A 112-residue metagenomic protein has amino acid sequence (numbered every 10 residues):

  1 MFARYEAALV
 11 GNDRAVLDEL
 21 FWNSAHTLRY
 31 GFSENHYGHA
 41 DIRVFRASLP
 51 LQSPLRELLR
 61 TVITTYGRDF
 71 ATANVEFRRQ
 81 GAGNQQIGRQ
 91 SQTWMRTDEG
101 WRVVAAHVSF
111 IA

Functional and structural regions predicted by a protein language model:
M1-N12: Short, aromatic-enriched amphipathic alpha-helices that serve as compact interaction elements
G11-H26: Short, well-ordered alpha-helical segments enriched in acidic and aromatic residues
L20-F21, L28-Y30, F70-Q80, S91-T93: Short, well-ordered beta-strand segments in beta-rich or mixed alpha/beta enzyme and ligand-binding folds
H26-Y37, A47-Q52: A short gly/proline-enriched turn/hairpin at secondary-structure junctions
H36, R79-Q80, S109-F110: Short, surface-exposed beta-strand-loop junctions and turns on beta-sheet-rich folds
D41-N84: Surface-exposed, charged secondary-structure patches
I87-A112: Short beta-strand edge/turn micro-motifs at domain boundaries
